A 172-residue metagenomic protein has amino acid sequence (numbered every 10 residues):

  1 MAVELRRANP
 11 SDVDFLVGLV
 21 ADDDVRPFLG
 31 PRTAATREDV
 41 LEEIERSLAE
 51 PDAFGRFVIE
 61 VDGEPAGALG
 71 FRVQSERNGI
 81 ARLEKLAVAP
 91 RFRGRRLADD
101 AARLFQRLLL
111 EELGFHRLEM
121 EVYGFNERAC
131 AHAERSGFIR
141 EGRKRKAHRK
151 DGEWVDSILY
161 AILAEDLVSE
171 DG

Functional and structural regions predicted by a protein language model:
E4-G18: A short beta-loop-alpha structural element at the N-terminal edge of CoA-dependent acyl/N-acetyltransferase catalytic
R7-S11, P27, P31-R93, L108 (+1 more regions): Acetyl-CoA-dependent GNAT
L16-A21, V40, I44: Hydrophobic alpha-helical core bundles mediating ligand binding, dimerization, or RNAP-core interactions
V88, G94-L108, E127-R135: Conserved acetyl-CoA-binding loop-helix of GNAT-fold acetyltransferases
E111-E121: Conserved GNAT acetyl-CoA-binding A-motif
E119-V122, I139-V155: Conserved catalytic-core motifs of GNAT/GCN5-like acyltransferases
A133, F138, Y160: Conserved active-site tyrosine of GNAT-family acetyltransferases
K146-G172: C-terminal "cap" of GNAT-fold acetyltransferases
